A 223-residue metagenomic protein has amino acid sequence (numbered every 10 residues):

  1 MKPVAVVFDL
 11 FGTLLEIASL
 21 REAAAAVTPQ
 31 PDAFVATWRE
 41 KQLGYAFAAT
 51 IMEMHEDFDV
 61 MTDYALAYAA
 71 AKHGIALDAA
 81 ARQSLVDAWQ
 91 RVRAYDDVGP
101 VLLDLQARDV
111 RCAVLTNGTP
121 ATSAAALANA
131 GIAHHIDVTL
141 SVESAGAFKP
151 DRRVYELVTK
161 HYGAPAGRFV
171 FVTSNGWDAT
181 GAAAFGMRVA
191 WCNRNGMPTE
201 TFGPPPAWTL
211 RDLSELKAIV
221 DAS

Functional and structural regions predicted by a protein language model:
M1-L43: Active-site neighborhood of HAD-like aspartate-dependent phosphohydrolases
K2-A5, L103, L115, T119-S223: Asp-based, Mg2+/Mn2+-dependent phosphohydrolase catalytic module
L20, F34-V35, A81, I132-H135: Hydrophobic side chains within well-formed alpha-helices
R21, V35, R39, D59-A67 (+1 more regions): An amphipathic alpha-helix signature
T28-P31, K72-L77, A107, G131-H135 (+1 more regions): Short helix-capping segments at alpha-helix termini
D32, A46-S84: A metal-dependent, Asp-based hydrolase signature
D59-V60, L77-V114, A124, R152: Short, acidic loop-to-helix structural element flanking the phosphoryl-transfer center in phosphate-processing enzymes
